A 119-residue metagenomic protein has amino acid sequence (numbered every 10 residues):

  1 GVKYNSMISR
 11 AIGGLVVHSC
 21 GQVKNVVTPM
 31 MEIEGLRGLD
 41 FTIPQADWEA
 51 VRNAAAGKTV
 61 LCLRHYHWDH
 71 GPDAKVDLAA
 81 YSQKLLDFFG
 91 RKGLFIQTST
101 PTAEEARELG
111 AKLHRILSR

Functional and structural regions predicted by a protein language model:
G1-R119: Active-site loop segments of alpha/beta catalytic cores
